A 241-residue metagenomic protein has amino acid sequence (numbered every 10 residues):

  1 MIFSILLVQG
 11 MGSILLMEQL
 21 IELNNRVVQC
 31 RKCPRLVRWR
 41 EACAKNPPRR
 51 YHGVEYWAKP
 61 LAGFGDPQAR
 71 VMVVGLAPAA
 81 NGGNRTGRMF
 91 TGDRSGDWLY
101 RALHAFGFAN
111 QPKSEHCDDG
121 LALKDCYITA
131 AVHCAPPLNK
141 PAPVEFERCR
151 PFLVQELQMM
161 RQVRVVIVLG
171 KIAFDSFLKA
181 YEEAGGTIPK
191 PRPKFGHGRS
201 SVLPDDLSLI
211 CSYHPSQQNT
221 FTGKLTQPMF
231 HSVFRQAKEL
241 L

Functional and structural regions predicted by a protein language model:
M1-L15: N-terminal amphipathic/basic-hydrophobic helices that include classical n-h-c signal peptides and signal-anchor
E18-L241: A polyanion-binding, active-site-adjacent surface
